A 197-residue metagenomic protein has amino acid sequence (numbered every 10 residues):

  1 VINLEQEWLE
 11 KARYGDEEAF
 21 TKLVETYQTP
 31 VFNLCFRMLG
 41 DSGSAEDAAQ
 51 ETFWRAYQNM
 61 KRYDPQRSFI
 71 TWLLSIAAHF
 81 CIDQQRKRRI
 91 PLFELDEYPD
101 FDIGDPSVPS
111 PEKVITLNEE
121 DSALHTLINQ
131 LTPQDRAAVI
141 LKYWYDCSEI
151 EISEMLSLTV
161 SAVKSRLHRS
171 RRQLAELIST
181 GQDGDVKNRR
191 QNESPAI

Functional and structural regions predicted by a protein language model:
V1-I2, K11, F93, A123 (+3 more regions): C-terminal edge and immediately downstream basic/flexible tail or linker adjoining helix-turn-helix-like DNA-binding
R13-K22, F32-E51, V160, T180-D183: Short, charged helix-capping/linker segments at alpha-helix termini
R13-Y14, G40, E51-S68, K87-R89: Sigma70-family region 2
N33, D47-W54, Q58, R67-H79: Structural recognition of an alpha-helix C-terminal capping motif at a helix-to-coil junction
Q58-P65, S75-L95, P109: Arg/Lys-rich amphipathic alpha helix in sigma70-family domain 2
Q84-D105, I115, V186: Short, basic/polar amphipathic helix motif occurring as a linker/hinge flanking DNA-binding modules in transcription
D100-T126: Acidic, proline/glycine-rich intrinsically disordered inter-domain spacer in sigma factors
S122-A137, K142-A162, E176-L177: Helix-turn-helix DNA-binding module
